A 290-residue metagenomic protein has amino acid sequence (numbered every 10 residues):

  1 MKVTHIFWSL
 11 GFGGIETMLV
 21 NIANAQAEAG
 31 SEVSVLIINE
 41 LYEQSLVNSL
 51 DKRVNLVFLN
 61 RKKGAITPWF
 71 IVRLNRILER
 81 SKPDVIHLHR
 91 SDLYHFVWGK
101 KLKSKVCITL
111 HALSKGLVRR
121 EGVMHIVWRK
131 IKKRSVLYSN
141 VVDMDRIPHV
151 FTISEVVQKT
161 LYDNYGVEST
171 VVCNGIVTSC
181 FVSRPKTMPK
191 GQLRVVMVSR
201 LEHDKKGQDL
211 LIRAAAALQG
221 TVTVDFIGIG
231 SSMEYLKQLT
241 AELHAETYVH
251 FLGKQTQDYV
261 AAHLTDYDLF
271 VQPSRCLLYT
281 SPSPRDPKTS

Functional and structural regions predicted by a protein language model:
H5-I66, T160-Y162, G230-Y235: N-terminal strand-loop element at the rim of the active site of nucleotide-sugar-dependent glycosyltransferases
E16-N21, L193, E202-A217, S231-K237: A conserved mid-protein helix/loop that constitutes part of the nucleotide-sugar donor-binding site
V72-R76, R129-V150, N164: Membrane-proximal helix-turn-helix segments that form the acceptor-binding/catalytic region of lipid-linked
L88-Y94, L110: Short His-centered aromatic/hydrophobic patch
Y162-D163, C173-Q192, A262: Acidic anion/phosphate-binding donor-loop and adjacent secondary structure in glycosyltransferase catalytic cores
K237-Q255: Nucleotide-activated donor-binding/catalytic signature segment of Leloir-type glycosyltransferases, i.e., the conserved
R275: Aromatic "clamp/platform" in nucleotide-sugar-dependent glycosyltransferases that forms part of the donor/acceptor
Y279-P284: Conserved small/polar residues in nucleotide/adenosyl-binding loops
